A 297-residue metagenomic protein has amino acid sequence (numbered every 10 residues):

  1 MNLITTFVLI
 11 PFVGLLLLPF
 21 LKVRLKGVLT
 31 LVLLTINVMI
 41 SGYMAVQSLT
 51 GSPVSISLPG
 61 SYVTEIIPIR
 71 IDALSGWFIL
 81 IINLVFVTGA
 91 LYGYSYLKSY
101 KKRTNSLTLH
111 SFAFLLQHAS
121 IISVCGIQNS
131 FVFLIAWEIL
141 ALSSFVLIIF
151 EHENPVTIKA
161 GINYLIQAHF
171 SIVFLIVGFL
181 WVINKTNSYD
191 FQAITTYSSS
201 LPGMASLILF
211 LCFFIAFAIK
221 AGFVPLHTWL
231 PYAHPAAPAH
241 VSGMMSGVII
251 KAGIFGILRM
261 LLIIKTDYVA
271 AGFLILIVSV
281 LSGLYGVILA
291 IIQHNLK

Functional and structural regions predicted by a protein language model:
M1-L3, V13-F112, D190-T196: Transmembrane helix-loop-helix hairpins at membrane boundaries of multipass inner-membrane proteins
M1-V8, I291: Hydrophobic transmembrane alpha-helices of multi-pass small-molecule transporters
I4-T5, L25-L31, F131-I135, G272-F273: Short, aromatic-rich membrane-interface segments at the entry and exit of alpha-helical transmembrane domains
F7-V8, L15-P19, A221, H227: Hydrophobic alpha-helical transmembrane segments of integral membrane proteins, especially lipid-exposed positions
T88-K101, T108, F114-F133, S143-K297: Hydrophobic transmembrane alpha-helices and their helix-loop junctions in integral membrane proteins
